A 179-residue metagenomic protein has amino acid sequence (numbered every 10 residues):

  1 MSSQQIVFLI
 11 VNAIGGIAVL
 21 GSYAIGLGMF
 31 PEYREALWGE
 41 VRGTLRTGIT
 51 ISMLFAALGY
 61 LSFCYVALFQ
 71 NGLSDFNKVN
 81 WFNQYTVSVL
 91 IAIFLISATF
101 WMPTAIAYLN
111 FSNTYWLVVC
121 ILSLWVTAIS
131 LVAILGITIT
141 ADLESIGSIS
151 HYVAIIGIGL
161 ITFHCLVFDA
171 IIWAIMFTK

Functional and structural regions predicted by a protein language model:
M1-G15, T47, Q84-Y85, S145-G159: Alpha-helical transmembrane segments and their helix-start/interface "positive-inside/aromatic belt" motifs in integral
M1-Q4, M29-L45, A105-V118, L143-I146 (+1 more regions): Membrane-interface interhelical loops and short amphipathic "cap" helices that link adjacent transmembrane segments
G15-P31, V167-D169: Alpha-helical transmembrane segments of multi-pass membrane proteins
I25-G26, L58-L73, V132-T138: Membrane-water interface of transmembrane alpha-helices
R42-L61: Interfacial helix-start motif at the membrane-water boundary
G72-L131: Membrane-proximal helix-loop-helix units in multi-pass membrane proteins
I129-K179: Terminal transmembrane helical module of multi-pass membrane proteins
